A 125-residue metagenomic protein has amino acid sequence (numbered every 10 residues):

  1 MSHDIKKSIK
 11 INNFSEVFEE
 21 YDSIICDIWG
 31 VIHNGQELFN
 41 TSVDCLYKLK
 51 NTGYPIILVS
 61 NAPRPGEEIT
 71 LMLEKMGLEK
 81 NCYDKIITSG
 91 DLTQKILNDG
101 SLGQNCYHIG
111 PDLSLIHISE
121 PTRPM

Functional and structural regions predicted by a protein language model:
M1-C26: Non-catalytic pre-domain segments flanking phosphatase-related domains
D22, L102-Q104: Nucleotide donor/acceptor-binding cores
I24-C26, I32-H33, E37, S42-L73 (+2 more regions): Substrate-recognition element of Asp-dependent hydrolases with the DxDx(T/V) motif
E74-G77, Q104: Short, hinge-like loop/turn segments at secondary-structure boundaries
C82-T93: A short, structured active-site edge motif that brings together acidic residues
D91-L102: Conserved phosphate-binding catalytic cores of ATP/NTP-utilizing and phosphoryl-transfer enzymes
Q94, C106-L115: Ligand-binding beta-strand-loop-alpha-helix segment within the catalytic cores of soluble metabolic enzymes
I116-M125: Single conserved hydrophobic/aromatic residue that forms the stacking wall/gate of nucleotide- or nucleobase-binding
